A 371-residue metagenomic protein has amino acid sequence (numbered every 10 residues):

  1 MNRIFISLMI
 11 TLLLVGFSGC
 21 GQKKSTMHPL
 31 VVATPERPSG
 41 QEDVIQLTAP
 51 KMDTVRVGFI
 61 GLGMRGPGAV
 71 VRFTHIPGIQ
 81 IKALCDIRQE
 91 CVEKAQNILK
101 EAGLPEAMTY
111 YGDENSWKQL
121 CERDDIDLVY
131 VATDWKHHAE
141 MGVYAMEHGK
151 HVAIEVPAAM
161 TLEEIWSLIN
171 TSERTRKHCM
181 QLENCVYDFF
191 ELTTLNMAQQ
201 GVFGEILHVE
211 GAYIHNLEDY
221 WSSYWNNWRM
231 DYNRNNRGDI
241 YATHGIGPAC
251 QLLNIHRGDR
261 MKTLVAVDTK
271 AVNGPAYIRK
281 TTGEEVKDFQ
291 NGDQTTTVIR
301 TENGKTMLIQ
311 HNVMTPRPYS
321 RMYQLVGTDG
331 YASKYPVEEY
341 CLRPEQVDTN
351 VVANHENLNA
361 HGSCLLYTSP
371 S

Functional and structural regions predicted by a protein language model:
N2-L8: Sec-dependent signal peptide recognition, specifically the positively charged N-region followed immediately by
L8-G16: Bacterial N-terminal signal peptides
C20-H148, W166, N170-R176: N-terminal glycine-/serine-/threonine-rich beta1-alpha1-beta2 phosphate-ribose binding loop of Rossmann-like
G149, E155-P157: Short helix/strand-capping hinge loops at secondary-structure junctions that flank key functional elements
T175-M180, C185-F289: Predominantly a Rossmann-like dinucleotide-binding segment in NAD(P)-dependent oxidoreductases
H311-P318: Glycine-rich phosphate/pyrophosphate-binding beta-alpha loops
Y367-S371: Conserved small/polar residues in nucleotide/adenosyl-binding loops
